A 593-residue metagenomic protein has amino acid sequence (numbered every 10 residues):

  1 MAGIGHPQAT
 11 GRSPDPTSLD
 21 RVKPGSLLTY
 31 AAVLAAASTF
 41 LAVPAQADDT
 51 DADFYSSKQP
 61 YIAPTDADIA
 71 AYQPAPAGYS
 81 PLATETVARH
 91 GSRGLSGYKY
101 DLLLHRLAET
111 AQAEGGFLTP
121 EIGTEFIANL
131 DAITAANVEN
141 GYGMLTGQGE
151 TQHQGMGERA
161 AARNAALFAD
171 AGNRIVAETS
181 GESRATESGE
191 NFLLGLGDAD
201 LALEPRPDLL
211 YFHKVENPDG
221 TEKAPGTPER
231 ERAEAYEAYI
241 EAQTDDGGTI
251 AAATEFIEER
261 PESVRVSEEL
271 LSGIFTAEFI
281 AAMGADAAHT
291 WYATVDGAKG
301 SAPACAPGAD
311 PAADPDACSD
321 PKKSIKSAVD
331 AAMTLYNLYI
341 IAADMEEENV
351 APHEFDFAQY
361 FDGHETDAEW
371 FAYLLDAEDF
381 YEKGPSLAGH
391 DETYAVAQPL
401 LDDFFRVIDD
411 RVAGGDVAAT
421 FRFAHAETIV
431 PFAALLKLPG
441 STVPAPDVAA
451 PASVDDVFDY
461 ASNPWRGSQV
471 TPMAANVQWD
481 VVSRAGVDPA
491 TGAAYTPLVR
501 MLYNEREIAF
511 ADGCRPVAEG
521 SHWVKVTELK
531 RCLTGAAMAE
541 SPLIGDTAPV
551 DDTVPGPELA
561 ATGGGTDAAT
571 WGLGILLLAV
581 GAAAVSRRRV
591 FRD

Functional and structural regions predicted by a protein language model:
A2, A9-T10, T17, T547-A548 (+1 more regions): Ala/Thr-enriched low-complexity intrinsically disordered regions
P7-A31, A568: Bacterial N-terminal signal peptides that target proteins for export
A32-A36: Classical Sec-dependent N-terminal signal peptides that target proteins to the secretory pathway
A37-Q46: C-terminal segment of classical bacterial N-terminal signal peptides
Q46, A560, G565-T566, V590-D593: N-terminal prepro-regions of secreted/extracellular proteins
D48-R174, S180-T420, A424-A548: Signature for phosphate-centric chemistry
P549-L573: Extracellular Ser/Thr-rich, low-complexity/disordered mucin-like segments
D567-V590: A cross-kingdom C-terminal cell-surface attachment/processing module
